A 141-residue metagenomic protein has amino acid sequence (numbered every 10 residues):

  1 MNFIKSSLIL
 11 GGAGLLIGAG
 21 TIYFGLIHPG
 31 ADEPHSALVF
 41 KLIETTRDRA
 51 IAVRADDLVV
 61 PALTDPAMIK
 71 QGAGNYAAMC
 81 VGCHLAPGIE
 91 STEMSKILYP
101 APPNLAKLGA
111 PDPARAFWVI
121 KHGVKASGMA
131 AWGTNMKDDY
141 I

Functional and structural regions predicted by a protein language model:
N2-G74, M94, L108-R115, A131-I141: Periplasmic c-type cytochrome electron-transfer domains
A73-P100, K125-A131: Periplasmic/extracellular electron-transfer cofactor-ligation site, primarily the c-type cytochrome heme-c attachment
N104-A106: Soluble periplasmic/extracytoplasmic beta-strand elements of cell-envelope proteins
H122: Glycine-rich, acidic and aromatic/proline-enriched surface loops and short helix-turn segments that act as binding
